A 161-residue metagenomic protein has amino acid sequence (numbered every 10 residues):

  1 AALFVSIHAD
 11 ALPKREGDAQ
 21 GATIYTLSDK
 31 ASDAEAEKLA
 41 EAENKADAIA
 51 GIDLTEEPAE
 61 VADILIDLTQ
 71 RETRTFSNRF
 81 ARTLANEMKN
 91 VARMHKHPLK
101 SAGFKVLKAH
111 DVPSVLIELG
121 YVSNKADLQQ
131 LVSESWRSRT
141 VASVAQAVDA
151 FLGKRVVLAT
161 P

Functional and structural regions predicted by a protein language model:
A1-P161: Active-site-proximal helix/loop segments of hydrolytic enzymes
